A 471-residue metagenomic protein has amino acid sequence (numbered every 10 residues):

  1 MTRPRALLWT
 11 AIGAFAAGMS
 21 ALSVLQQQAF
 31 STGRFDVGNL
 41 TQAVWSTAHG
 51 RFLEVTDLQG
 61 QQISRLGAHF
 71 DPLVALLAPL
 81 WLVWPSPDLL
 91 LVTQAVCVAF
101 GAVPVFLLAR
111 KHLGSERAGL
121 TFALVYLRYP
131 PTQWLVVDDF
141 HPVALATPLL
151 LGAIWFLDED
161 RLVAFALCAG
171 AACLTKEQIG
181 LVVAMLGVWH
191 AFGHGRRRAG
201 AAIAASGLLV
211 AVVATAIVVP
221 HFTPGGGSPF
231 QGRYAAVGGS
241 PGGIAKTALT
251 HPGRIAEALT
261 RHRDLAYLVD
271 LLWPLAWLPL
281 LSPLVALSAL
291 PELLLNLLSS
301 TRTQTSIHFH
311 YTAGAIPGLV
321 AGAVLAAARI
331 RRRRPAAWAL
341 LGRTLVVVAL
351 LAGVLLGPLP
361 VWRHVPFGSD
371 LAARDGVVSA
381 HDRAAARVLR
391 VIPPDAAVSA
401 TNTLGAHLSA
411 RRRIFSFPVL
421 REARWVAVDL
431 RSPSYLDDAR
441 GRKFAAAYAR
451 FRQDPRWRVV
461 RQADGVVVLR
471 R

Functional and structural regions predicted by a protein language model:
M1-A21, R110, E116, R198-A202: Start-transfer (signal-anchor) and selected internal transmembrane alpha helices of multi-pass inner/ER membrane
W9, F100-R128, T147-P148, A164-L167: Transmembrane-helix signature of polytopic, membrane-embedded enzymes that assemble or transfer cell-envelope glycans
W9-G13, R117, A204-L208, I330-R363: Signature aromatic-anchored transmembrane alpha helix within multi-pass, membrane-resident enzymes that catalyze glycan
N39-I63, P72-L73: Extracytosolic helix-loop segments that constitute the early lumenal/periplasmic catalytic or substrate-binding loops
D71-A75, V83-F100, L120-A123: Loop-to-helix entry region of an early transmembrane alpha helix in multi-pass inner-membrane enzymes
L145, L151-A164, A191-H194: Membrane-interface transmembrane helices that cradle and orient dolichyl/undecaprenyl
V182-L208: Perimembrane helix-loop-helix junctions
W273, L287-P335: Hydrophobic/aromatic-rich transmembrane helices and adjacent perimembrane loops
